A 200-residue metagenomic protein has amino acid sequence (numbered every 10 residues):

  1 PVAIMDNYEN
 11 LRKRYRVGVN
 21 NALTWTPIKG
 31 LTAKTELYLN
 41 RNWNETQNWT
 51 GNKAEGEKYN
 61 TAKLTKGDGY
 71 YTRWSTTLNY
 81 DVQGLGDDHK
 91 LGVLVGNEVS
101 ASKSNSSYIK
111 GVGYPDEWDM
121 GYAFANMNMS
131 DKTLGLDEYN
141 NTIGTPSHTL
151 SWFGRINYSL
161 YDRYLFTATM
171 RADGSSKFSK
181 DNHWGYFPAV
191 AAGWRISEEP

Functional and structural regions predicted by a protein language model:
P1-A3, N48, N52-A62, N105-Y139: Surface-exposed loop/turn segments flanking beta-strands in extracellular/periplasmic regions
V2-N48, L64-Q83, G92, S100 (+3 more regions): Outer-membrane beta-barrel transmembrane strands
T169, D173-G174, A191-G193: Alpha-helical hinge/cap motifs
S176-N182: Solvent-exposed loop/turn segments connecting transmembrane beta-strands in outer-membrane beta-barrel proteins
H183-G193: Short secondary-structure subsegments characteristic of cysteine-rich extracellular domains
A192-P200: Metallo-beta-lactamase
